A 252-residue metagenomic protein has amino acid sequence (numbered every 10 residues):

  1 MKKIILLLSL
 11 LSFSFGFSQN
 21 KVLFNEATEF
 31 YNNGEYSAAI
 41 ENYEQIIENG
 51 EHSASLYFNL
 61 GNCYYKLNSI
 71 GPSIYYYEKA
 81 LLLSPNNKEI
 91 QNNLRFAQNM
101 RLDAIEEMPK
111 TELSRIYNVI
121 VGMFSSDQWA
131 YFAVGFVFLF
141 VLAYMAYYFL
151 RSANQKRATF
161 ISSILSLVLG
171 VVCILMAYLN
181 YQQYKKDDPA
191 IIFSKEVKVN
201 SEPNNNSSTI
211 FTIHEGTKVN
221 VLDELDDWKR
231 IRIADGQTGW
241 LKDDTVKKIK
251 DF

Functional and structural regions predicted by a protein language model:
N20-K21, S37, S53-S55, K88: Helix-start (N-cap) detector for alpha-helical repeat units in TPR-like alpha-solenoids, especially tetratricopeptide
I70, R157-S194, S201-N204, S208 (+2 more regions): Boundary regions of SH3-family modules and the immediately adjacent low-complexity/disordered segments in eukaryotic
P109-F149: Membrane-embedded alpha-helical segments of integral membrane proteins
